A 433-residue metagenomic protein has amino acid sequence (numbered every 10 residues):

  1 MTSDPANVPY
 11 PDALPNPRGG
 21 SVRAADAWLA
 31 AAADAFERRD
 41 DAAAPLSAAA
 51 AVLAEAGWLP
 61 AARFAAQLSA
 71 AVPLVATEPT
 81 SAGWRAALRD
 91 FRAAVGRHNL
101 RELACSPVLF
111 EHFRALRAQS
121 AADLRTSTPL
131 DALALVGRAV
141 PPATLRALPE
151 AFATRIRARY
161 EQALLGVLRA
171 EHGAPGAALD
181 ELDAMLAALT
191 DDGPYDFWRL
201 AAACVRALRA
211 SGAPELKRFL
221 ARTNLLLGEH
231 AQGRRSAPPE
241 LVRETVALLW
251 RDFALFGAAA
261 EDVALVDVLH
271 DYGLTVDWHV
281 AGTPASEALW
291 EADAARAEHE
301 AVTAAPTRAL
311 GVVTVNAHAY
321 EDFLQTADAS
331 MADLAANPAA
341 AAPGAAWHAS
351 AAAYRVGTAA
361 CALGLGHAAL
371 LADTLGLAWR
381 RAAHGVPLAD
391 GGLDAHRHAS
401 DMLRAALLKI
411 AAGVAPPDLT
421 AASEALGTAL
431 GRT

Functional and structural regions predicted by a protein language model:
M1-T433: Extended, low-complexity, amphipathic alpha-helical coiled-coil/linker regions that act as scaffolds and localization
